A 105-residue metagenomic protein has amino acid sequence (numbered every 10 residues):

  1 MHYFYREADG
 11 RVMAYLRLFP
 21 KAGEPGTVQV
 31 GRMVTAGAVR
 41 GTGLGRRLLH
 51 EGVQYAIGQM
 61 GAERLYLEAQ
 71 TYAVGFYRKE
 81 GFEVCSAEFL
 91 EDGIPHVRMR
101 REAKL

Functional and structural regions predicted by a protein language model:
H2-F4, E88: Residue-level detector of beta-strand face positions
F4, R11-P20, T27-V34: Conserved beta-strand in the GNAT
P20-V30, R40, Q59-E63, G93-P95: A conserved beta-turn-beta hairpin within the catalytic core of GNAT-like acetyltransferases that forms part
G31, A36, E68-Q70: Residue-level recognition of the GNAT/N-acetyltransferase active site
T35, G41-Q54: Conserved acetyl-CoA-binding loop-helix of GNAT-fold acetyltransferases
L48, A73-F76: Conserved short alpha-helix immediately C-terminal to the canonical SAM/SAH-binding motif I of Rossmann-like
L49, A56-A69: Conserved GNAT acetyl-CoA-binding A-motif
Y66-E68, R78, E83-R98: Conserved catalytic-core motifs of GNAT/GCN5-like acyltransferases
